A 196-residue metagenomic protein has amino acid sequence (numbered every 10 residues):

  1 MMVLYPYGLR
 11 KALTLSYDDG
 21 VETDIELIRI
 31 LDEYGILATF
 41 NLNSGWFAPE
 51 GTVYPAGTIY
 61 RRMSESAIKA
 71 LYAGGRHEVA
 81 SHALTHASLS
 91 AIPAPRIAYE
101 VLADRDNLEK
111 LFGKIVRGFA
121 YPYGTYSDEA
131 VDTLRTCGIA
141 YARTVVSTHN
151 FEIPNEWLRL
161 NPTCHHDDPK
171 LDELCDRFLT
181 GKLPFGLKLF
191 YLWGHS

Functional and structural regions predicted by a protein language model:
M1-L15, I68: N-terminal pre-catalytic segment of deacetylase/amide-hydrolase enzymes
V21-E22, T85: Short active-site segment of divalent metal-dependent hydrolases/proteases that encodes the spacing between
E22-I28: Short N-terminal binding/cap micro-motifs at the start of the first secondary-structure element
Y34-C137, S147-L160, G186-S196: Metal-dependent polysaccharide deacetylase catalytic core of the NodB/CE4 family, i.e., the active-site-bearing domain
A142: Catalytic-domain carbohydrate-binding cleft regions of carbohydrate-active enzymes
L171-L183: A short, acidic, amphipathic alpha-helical segment used as a generic capping/interface helix at domain edges
